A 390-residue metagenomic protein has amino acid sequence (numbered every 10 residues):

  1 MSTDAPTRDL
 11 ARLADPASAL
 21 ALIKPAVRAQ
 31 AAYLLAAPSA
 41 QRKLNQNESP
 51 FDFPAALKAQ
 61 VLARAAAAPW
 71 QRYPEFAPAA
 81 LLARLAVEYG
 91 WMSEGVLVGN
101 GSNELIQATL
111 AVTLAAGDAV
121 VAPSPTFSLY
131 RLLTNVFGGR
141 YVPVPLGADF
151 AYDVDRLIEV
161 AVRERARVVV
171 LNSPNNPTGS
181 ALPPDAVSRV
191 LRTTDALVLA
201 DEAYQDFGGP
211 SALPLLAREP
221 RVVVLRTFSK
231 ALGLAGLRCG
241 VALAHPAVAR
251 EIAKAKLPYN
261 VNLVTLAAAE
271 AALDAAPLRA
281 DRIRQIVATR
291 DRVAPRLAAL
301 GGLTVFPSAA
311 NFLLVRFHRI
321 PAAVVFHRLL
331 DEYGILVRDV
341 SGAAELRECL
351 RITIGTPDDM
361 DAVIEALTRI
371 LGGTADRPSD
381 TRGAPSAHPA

Functional and structural regions predicted by a protein language model:
S2, D331-E332, G342-A390: PLP-dependent enzyme catalytic core of the Aspartate aminotransferase-like
S2-R72, R84-V87, R165, H388-P389: N-terminal "arm"/small-domain region of PLP-dependent enzymes with the aminotransferase-like
A79-A119: Phosphate-binding glycine-rich loop
V112-L133: Conserved PLP-anchoring active-site segment centered on the Schiff-base-forming lysine
V142, A148-D206: Active-site phosphate-binding strand-loop segment of PLP-dependent enzymes
R221-A299, L303-F306: PLP-dependent aminotransferase class I/II
I286-V287, L300-Y333, S386-A390: Conserved PLP-binding catalytic core of the aspartate aminotransferase-like
